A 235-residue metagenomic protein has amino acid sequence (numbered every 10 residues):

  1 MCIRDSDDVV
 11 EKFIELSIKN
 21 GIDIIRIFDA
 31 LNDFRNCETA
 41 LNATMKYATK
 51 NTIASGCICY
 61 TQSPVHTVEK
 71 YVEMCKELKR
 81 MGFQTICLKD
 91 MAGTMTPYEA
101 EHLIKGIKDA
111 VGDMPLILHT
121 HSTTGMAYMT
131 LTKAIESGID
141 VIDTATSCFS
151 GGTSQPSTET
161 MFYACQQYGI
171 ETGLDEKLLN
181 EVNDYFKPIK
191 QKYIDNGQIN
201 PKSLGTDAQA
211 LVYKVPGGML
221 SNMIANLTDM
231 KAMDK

Functional and structural regions predicted by a protein language model:
R4-K235: Catalytic cores and adjacent flexible loops of soluble metabolic enzymes that perform enolate/carbanion chemistry on
